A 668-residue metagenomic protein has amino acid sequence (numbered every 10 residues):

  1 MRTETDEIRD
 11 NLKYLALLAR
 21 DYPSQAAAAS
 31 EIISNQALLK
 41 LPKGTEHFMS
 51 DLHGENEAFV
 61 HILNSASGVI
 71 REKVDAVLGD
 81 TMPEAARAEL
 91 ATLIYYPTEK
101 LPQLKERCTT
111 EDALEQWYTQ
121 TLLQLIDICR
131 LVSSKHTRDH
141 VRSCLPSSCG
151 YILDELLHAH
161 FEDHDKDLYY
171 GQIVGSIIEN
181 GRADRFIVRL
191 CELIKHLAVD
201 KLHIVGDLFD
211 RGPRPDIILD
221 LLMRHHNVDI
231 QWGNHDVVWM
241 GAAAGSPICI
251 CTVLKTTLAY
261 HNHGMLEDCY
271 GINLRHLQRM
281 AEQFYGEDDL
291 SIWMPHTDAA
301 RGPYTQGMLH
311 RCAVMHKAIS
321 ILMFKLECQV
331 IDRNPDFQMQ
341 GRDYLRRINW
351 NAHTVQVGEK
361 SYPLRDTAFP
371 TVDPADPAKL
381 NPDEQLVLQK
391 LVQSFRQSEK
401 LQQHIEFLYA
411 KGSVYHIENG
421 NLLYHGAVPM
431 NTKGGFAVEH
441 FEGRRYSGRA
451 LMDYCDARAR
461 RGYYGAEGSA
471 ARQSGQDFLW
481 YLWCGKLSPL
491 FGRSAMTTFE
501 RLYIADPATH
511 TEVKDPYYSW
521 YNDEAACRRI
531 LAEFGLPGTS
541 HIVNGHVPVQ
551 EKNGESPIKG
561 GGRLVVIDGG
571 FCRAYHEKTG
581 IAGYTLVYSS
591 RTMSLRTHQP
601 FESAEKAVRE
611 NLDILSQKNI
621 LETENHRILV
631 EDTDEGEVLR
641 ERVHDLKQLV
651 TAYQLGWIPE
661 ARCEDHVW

Functional and structural regions predicted by a protein language model:
M1-W668: Feature recognizes metal-dependent phosphohydrolase scaffolds
